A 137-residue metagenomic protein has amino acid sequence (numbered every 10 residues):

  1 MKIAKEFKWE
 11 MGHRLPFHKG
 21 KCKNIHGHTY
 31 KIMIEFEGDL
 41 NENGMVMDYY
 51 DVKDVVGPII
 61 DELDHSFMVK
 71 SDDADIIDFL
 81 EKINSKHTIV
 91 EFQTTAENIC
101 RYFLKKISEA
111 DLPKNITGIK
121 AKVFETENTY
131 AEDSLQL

Functional and structural regions predicted by a protein language model:
M1-L137: Charge-rich, low-complexity N-terminal segments
